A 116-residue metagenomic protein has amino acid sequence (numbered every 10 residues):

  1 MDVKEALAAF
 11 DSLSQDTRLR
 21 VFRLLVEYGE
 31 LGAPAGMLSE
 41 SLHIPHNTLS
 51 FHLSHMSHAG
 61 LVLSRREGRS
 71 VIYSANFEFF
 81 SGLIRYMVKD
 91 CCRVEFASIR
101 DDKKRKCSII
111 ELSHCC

Functional and structural regions predicted by a protein language model:
K4-E5, V26-E27, F77-C116: Amphipathic alpha-helical dimerization/coiled-coil segments that flank or bridge DNA-binding/regulatory modules
K4-L7, D11-T48, E67-F79: N-terminal helix-turn-helix DNA-binding core of bacterial DNA-binding proteins
A8, H58-A59: A generic local structural motif
E40, S57-H58: Alpha-helical residues within the helix-turn-helix
I44-P45, S50, R100, L112: Intrinsically disordered, low-complexity peptide-like regions
L53-S54: Short, hydrophobic-biased segments on the C-terminal half of alpha helices that form "recognition helices"
